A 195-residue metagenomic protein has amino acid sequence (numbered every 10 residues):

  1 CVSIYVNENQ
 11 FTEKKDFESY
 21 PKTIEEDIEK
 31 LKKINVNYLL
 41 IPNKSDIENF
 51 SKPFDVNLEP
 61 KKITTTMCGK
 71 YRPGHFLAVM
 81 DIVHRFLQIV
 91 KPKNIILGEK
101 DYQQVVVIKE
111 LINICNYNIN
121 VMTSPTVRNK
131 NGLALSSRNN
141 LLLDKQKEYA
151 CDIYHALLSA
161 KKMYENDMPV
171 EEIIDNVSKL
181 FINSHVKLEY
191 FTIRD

Functional and structural regions predicted by a protein language model:
C1-K187, I193-R194: Nucleotidyltransferase catalytic core that binds NTPs
